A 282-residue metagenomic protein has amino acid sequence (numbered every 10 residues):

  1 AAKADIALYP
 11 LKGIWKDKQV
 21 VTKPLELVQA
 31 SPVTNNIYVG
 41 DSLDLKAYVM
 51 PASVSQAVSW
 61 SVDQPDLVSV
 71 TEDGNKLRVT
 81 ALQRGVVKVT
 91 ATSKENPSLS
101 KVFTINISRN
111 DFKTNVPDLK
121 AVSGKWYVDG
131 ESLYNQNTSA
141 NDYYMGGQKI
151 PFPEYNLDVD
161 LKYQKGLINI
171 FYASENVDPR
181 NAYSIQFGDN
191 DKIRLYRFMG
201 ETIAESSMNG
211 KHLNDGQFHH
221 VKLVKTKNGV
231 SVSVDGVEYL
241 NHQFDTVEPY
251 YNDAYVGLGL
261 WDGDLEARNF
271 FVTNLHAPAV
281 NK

Functional and structural regions predicted by a protein language model:
K3-A4, K12-N110: Extracytoplasmic soluble-region selector
D63, S233-E238: Short strand-turn-strand beta-turns centered on an Asx-Gly dipeptide
N115-Y143: Extracellular glycan-recognition surfaces and repeat-rich motifs
N137-L195: Secretory/extracellular carbohydrate-interaction modules and structurally similar beta-sandwich "look-alikes"
Y143-I150, S207-L213, V256-G257: Beta-strand-rich interaction surfaces with strong enrichment in secreted/lumenal proteins
L157-V159, Q217-T226, V230-V232: Short tryptophan-centered beta-strand motifs in secreted/extracellular beta-sheet-rich domains of glycan-recognition
M199-H220: Short, aromatic/His-centered strand-loop micro-motif at the edge of beta-sheets
H242-N269: Flexible glycan-contacting loops in extracellular carbohydrate-active proteins
